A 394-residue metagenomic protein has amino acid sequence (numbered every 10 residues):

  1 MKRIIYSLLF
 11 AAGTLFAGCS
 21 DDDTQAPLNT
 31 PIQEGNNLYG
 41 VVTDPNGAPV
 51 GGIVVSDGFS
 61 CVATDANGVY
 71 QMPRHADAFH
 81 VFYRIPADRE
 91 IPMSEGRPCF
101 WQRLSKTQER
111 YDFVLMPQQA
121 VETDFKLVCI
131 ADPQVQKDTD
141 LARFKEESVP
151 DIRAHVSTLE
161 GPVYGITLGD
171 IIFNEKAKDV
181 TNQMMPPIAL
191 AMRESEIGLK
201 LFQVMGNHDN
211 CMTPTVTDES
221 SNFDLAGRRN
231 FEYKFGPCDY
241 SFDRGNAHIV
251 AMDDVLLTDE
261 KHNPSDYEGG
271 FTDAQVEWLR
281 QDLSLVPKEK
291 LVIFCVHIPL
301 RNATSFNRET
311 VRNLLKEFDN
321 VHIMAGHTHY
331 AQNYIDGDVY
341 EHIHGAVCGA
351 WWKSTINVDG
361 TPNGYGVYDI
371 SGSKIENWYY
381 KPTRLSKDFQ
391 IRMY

Functional and structural regions predicted by a protein language model:
L15-G18: C-terminal motif of bacterial Sec signal peptides marking the signal peptidase cleavage site
S20-D23: Bacterial signal peptide processing site
P27-G51: Structural motif
T30-N37, D88-D179: N-terminal active-site segment of His-dependent metallophosphoesterases
V50-R74: Short, acidic Ser/Thr/Gly-rich low-complexity loop/linker segments typical of extracellular and cell-surface proteins
A87-M93, P98-R103, A177-R280, S284-V286 (+2 more regions): Extended active-site neighborhood of metal-dependent phosphoesterases/phosphodiesterases
L283-A303: Short acidic, glycine-rich surface-loop motifs adjacent to enzyme active sites
G366-Y394: A short C-terminal boundary segment appended to hydrolase-like catalytic domains
